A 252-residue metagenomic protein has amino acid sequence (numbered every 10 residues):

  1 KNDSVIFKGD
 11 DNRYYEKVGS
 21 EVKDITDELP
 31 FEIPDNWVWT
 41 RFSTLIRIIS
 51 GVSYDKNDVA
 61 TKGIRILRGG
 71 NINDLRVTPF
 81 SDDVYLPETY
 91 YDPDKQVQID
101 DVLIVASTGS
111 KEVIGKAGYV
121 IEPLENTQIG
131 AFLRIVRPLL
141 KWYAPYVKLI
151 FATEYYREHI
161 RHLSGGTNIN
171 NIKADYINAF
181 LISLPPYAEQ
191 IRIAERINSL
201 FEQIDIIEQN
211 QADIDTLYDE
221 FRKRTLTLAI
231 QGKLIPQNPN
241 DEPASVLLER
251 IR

Functional and structural regions predicted by a protein language model:
K1-D11, F201, I206-D241, S245: Short amphipathic coiled-coil heptad-repeat segments
K1-F31, S245-R252: Phosphate/adenylate-binding "loop-and-lid" substructures adjacent to NTP/NAD/dNTP-binding pockets in NTP-dependent
V18-E28, S43-K56, G70-V102, E122: Sequence-specific dsDNA recognition surfaces
K23-V52, Y187, I191, E202 (+5 more regions): Non-catalytic DNA-recognition/assembly elements of restriction-modification systems
L29-I33, E88, R134-P138, N178-L184: Short, well-ordered beta-strand elements within core beta-sheets of diverse protein domains
V38, V147, N178-E208: Amphipathic alpha-helical segments
S53, I72-V84, V102-I129, A144-L149 (+1 more regions): Short, ligand-facing micro-motifs at secondary-structure edges
N126-R134, P145, G165-P185: A short glycine-rich beta-alpha junction/loop motif
